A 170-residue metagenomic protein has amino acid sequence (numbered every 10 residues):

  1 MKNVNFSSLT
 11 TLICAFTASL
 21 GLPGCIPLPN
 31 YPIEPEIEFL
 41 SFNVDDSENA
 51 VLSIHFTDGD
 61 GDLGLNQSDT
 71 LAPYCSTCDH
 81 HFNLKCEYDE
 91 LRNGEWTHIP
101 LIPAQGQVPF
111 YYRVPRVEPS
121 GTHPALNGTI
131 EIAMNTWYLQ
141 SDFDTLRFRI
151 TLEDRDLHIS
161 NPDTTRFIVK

Functional and structural regions predicted by a protein language model:
K2-L12: Bacterial N-terminal signal peptides that target proteins for export
F6-S7, A18, D46, L52: Intrinsically disordered, low-complexity segments enriched in Ser/Pro/Gly/Ala and basic residues
L20-G24: C-terminal motif of bacterial Sec signal peptides marking the signal peptidase cleavage site
P27-K170: Non-catalytic macromolecular-recognition regions in eukaryotic signaling proteins
